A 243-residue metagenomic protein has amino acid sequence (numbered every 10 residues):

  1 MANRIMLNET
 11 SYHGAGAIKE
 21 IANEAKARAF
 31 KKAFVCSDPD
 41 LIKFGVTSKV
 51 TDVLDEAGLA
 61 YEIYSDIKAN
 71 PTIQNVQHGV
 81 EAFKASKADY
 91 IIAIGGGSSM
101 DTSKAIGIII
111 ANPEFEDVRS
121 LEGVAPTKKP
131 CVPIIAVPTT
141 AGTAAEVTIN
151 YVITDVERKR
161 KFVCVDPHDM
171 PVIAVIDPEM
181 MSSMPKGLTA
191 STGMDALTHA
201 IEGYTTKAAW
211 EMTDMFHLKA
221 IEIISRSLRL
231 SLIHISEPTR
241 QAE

Functional and structural regions predicted by a protein language model:
M1-Y64: An N-terminal, well-structured beta->alpha segment
G16, E20, G45, K49 (+5 more regions): Conserved active-site and cofactor/substrate-binding residues in soluble primary-metabolism enzymes
K26, D55-A60, E81-A85, I108-N112 (+7 more regions): Generic secondary-structure signature for well-ordered alpha-helical cores
F34-V35, Y90-I92, I135: Conserved beta-strand elements of the Class I
I42-F115, L230-L232: N-terminal small/polar loop signature for handling phosphorylated ligands or for N-terminal nucleophile
N112-E211: A glycine/threonine-rich phosphate-anchoring loop and its flanking beta-alpha core in nucleotide/phosphate-binding
I233-E243: Single conserved hydrophobic/aromatic residue that forms the stacking wall/gate of nucleotide- or nucleobase-binding
